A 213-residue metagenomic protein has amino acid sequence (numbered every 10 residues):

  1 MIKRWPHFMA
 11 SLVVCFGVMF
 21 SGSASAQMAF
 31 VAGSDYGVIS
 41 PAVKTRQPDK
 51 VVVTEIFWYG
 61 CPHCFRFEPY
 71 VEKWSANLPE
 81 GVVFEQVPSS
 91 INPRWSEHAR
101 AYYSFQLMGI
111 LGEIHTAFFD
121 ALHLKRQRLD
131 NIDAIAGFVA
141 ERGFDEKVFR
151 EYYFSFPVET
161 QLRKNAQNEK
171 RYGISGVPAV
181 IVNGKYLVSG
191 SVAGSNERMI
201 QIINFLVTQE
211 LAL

Functional and structural regions predicted by a protein language model:
I2-P93, A166, K170-R171, F205-L213: Extracytoplasmic thiol/disulfide redox context detector
W5, E141-L213: C-terminal cap of thioredoxin/glutaredoxin-like
Y59-H63, S90-R94, D120-K125, P157-V158 (+1 more regions): Solvent-exposed loop/turn segments at secondary-structure junctions within structured extracellular/periplasmic domains
G60, S75-L78, F105-G109, L122-R126 (+5 more regions): Sec/Tat-exported extracytoplasmic proteins
F65-E68, W95-A99, A193-N196: Conserved strand-to-helix beginnings and helix N-cap segments that scaffold or border functional pockets
E68-S75, H98-Y102, H115, I132 (+5 more regions): Extracytoplasmic/secreted envelope proteins and their assembly/folding machinery, especially bacterial periplasmic
P79-M108, G112-A140: Structural microenvironment flanking redox-active thiols in thiol-disulfide oxidoreductases
